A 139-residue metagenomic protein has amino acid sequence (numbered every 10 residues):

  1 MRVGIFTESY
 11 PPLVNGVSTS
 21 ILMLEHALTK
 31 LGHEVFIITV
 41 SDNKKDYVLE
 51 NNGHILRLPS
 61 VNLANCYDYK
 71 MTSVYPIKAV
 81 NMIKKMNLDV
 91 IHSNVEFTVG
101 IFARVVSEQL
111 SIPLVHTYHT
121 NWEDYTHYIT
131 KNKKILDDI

Functional and structural regions predicted by a protein language model:
M1-S60, I83: N-terminal subdomain of nucleotide-sugar transferases
V3, V90, V105-Y125: Active-site proximal beta-strand in glycosyltransferases
L13, C66-M71, H92-S93, T130-L136: Short, flexible loop segments at the rims of nucleotide/cofactor-binding pockets, characterized by
L13, K45, N65, G100 (+1 more regions): Generic structural signal for helix capping and beta-alpha/helix-loop junctions
N52-R57, Q109-S111, N132-L136: Short, hinge-like loop/turn segments at secondary-structure boundaries
N62-V90, V99-V105, Q109: An amphipathic, basic-hydrophobic alpha-helix
N94-V99, Y118: Short His-centered aromatic/hydrophobic patch
P113, E123-I139: Nucleotide-sugar donor phosphate/pyrophosphate-binding loop at the beta->alpha transition of glycosyltransferases
